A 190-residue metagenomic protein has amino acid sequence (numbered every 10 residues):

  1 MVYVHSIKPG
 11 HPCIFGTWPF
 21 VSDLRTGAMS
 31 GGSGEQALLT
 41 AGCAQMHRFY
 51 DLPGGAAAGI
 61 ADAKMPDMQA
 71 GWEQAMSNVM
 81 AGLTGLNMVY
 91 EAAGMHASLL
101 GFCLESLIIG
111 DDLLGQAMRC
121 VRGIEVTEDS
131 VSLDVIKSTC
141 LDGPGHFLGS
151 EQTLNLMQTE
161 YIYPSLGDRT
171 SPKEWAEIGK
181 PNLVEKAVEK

Functional and structural regions predicted by a protein language model:
M1-G110: Glycine-rich anion/phosphate-binding loop at the beta-strand->alpha-helix junction
E105-K190: Catalytic-core signal marking the mid-to-C-terminal active-site face
